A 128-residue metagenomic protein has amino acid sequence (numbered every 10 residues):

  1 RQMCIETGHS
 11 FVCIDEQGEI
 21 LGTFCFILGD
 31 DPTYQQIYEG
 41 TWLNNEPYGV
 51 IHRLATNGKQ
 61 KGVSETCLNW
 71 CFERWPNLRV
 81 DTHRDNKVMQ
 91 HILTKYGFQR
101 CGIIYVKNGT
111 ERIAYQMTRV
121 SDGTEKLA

Functional and structural regions predicted by a protein language model:
M3-I5: Short, small-residue-biased leader/transition segments that mark boundaries at the very start of proteins
H9-F24: Conserved beta-hairpin
C25-K59: Conserved acyl-donor/pantetheine-binding loop and adjacent beta-alpha core of acyl/acetyltransferases and related
V50, R74-D85: Conserved GNAT acetyl-CoA-binding A-motif
T56-E73, Q90-K95: Conserved acetyl-CoA-binding loop-helix of GNAT-fold acetyltransferases
R84-I103, K107-T110: Conserved active-site alpha-helix within GNAT-family acetyltransferase domains
V106-A128: C-terminal "cap" of GNAT-fold acetyltransferases
